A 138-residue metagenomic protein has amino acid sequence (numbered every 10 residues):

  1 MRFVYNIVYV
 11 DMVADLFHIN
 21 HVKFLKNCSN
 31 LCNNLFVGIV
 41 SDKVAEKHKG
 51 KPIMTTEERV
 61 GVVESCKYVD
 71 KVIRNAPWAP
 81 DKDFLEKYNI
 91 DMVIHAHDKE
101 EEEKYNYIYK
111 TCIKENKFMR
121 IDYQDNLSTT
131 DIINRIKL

Functional and structural regions predicted by a protein language model:
M1-L138: Nucleotidyltransferase catalytic core that binds NTPs
